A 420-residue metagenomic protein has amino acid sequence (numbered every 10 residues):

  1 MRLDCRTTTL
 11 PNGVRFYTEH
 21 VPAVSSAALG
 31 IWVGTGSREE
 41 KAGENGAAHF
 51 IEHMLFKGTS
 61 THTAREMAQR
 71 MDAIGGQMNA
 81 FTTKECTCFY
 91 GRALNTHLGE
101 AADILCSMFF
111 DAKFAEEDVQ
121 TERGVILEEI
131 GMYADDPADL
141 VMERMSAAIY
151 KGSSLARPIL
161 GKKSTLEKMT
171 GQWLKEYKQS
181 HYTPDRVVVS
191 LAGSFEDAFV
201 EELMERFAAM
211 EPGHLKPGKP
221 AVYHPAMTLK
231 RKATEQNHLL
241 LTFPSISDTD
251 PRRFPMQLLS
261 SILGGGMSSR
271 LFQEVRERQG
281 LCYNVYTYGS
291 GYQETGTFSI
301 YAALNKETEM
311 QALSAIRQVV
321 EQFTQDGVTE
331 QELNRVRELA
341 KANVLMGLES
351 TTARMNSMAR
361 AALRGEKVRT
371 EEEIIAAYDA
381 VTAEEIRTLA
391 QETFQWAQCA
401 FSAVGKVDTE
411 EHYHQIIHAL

Functional and structural regions predicted by a protein language model:
L3-D4, T9, H20, E66-G218 (+4 more regions): Charge-rich, well-structured scaffold segments of protease-associated domains
V21, G30-W32, H214-R270, V407: His/Glu-based metal-binding/catalytic segments typifying zinc-dependent metallopeptidases
A23, A28-R92, G265-L281: M16/MPP (pitrilysin/insulinase) zinc-metallopeptidase core fold and M16-derived inactive scaffolds
S25-A27, L98, T249: A short local loop/turn or secondary-structure capping micro-motif enriched for an aromatic residue
S26-A28, Q236, T297: Conserved catalytic motifs of the protein kinase core domain
E39-G46, S247-L259, L263, M267 (+2 more regions): Short alpha-helix boundary/capping segments
